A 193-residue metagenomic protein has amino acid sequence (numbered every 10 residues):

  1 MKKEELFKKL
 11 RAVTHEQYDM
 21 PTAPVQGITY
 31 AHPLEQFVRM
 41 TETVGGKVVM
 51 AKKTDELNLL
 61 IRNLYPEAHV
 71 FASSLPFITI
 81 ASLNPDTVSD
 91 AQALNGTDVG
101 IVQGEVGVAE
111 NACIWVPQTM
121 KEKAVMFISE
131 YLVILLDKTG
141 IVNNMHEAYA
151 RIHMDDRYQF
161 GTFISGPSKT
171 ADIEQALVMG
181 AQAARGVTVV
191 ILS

Functional and structural regions predicted by a protein language model:
M1-S193: The feature marks the mature, well-folded catalytic cores of soluble enzymes
